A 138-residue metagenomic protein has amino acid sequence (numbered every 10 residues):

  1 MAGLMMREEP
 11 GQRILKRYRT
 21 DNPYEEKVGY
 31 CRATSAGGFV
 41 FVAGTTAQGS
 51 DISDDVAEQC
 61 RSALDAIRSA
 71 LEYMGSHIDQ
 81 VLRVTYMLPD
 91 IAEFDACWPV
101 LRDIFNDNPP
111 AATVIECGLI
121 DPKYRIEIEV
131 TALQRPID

Functional and structural regions predicted by a protein language model:
M1-L82, L88-D138: N-terminal presequence-like segments and the immediate start of the first folded domain
